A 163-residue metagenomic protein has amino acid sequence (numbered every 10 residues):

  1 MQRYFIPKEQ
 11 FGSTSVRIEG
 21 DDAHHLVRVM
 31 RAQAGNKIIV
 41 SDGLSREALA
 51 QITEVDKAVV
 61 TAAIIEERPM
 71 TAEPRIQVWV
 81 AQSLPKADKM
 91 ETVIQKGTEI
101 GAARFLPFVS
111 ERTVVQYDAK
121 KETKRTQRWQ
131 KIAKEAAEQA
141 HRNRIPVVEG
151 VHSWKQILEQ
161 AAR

Functional and structural regions predicted by a protein language model:
M1-P69, K120: N-terminal positively charged helical leader segments and presequences
T71-R163: RNA substrate-binding interface of SAM-dependent RNA methyltransferases
